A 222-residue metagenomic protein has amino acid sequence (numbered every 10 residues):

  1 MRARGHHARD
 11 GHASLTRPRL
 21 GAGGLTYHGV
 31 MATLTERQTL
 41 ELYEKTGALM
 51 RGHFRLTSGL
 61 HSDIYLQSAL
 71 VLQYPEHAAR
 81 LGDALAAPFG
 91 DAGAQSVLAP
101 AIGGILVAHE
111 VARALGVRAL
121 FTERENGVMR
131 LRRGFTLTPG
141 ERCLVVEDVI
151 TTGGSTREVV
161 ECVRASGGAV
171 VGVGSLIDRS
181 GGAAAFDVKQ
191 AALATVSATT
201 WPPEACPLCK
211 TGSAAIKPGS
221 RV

Functional and structural regions predicted by a protein language model:
H7-A13: Short hydrophobic alpha-helical segments enriched in small aliphatic residues
T16-V222: PRPP-associated nucleotide enzymes
